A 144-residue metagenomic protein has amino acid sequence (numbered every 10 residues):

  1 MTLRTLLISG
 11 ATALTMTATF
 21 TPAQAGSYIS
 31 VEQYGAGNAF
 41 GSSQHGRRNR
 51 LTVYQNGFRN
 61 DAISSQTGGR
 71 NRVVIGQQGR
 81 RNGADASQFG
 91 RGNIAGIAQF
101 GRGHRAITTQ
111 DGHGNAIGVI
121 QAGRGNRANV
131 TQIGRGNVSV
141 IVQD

Functional and structural regions predicted by a protein language model:
M1-I8: Bacterial Sec-dependent N-terminal signal peptides
T5, T19-A25: Sec/Tat signal peptide C-region and signal peptidase I cleavage site
S9-T17: Bacterial N-terminal signal peptides
A25-D144: Low-complexity repeat regions of mature extracellularly deployed or surface/particle-associated proteins
